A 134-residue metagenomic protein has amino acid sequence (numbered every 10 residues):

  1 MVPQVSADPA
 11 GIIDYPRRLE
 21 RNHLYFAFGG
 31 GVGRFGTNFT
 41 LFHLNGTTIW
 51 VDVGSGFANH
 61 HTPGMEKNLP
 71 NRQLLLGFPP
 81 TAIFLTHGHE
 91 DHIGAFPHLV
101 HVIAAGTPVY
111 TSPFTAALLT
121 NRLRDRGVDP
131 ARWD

Functional and structural regions predicted by a protein language model:
M1-A27, H43-G54: Metallo-beta-lactamase
P3-R21, T115-D134: Metallo-beta-lactamase
I13-P16, F28-G29, T37-N38, F96: Generic recognition of flexible, low-complexity loop/linker segments
Y25, P108, R132-D134: Conserved beta-strand segments of alpha/beta enzyme cores
V32-T37, L44-L85, G94-T107, T111-A117 (+1 more regions): Pre-active-site segment of Zn-dependent metallo-hydrolases
D91: Acidic Asp/Glu-based divalent-cation binding sites
